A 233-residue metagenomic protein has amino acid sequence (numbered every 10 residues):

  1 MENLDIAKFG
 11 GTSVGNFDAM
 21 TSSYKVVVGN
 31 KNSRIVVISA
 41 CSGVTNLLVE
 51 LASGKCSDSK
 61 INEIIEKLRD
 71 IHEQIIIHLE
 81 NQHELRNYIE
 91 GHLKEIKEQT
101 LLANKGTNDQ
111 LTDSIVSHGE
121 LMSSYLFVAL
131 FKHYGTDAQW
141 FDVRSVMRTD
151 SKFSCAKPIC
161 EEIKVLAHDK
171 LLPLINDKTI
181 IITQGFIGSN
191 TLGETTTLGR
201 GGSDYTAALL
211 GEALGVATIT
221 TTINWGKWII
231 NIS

Functional and structural regions predicted by a protein language model:
M1-S233: Nucleotide/pyrophosphate-binding catalytic subdomain
